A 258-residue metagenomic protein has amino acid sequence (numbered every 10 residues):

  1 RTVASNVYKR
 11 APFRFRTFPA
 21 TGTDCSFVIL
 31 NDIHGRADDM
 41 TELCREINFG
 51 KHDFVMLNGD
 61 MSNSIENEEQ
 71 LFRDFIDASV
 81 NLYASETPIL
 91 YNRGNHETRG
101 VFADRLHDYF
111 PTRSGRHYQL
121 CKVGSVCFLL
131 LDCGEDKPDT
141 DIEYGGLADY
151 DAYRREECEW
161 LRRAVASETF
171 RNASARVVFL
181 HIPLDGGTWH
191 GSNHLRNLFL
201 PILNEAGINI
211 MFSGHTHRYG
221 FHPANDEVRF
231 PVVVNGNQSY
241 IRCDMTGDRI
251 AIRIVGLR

Functional and structural regions predicted by a protein language model:
R1-I29, F49, T246-R258: Acidic, histidine-bearing metal-coordination/catalytic regions of metal-dependent phosphoesterases
R1-R14, E69-A166, L198-N204, G220-T246: Extended active-site neighborhood of metal-dependent phosphoesterases/phosphodiesterases
T23-V101: Conserved, compact domain cores that house catalytic/ligand-binding motifs in diverse enzymes and effector modules
D24, H52, E86, N172-A175 (+2 more regions): A general structural motif
V28-D32, F54-D60, T87-N95, V177-H181 (+2 more regions): Active-site neighborhood of phospho(di)ester-bond hydrolases with catalytic His/Asp-centered motifs
I33-R36, M61-S64, N95-R99, G134-K137 (+4 more regions): Solvent-exposed loop/turn segments at secondary-structure junctions within structured extracellular/periplasmic domains
H34-D38, E66, A148-R155, N193: Soluble non-cytosolic domains of exported or imported proteins
Y144-G146, Y150, E168-I210: Active-site-proximal segments of metal-dependent phosphoesterases and phosphodiesterases across multiple
